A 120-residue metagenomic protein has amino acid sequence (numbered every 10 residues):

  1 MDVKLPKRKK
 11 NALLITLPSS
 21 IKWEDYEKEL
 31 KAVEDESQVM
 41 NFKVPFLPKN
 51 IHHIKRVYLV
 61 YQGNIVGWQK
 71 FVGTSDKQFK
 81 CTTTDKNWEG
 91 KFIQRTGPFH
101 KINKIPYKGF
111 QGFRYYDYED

Functional and structural regions predicted by a protein language model:
M1-H53, Y61, K80, K86-K91 (+3 more regions): Compositionally biased, charged N-terminal/linker segments
V66-S75: Short beta-strand-centered aromatic/proline hotspots
